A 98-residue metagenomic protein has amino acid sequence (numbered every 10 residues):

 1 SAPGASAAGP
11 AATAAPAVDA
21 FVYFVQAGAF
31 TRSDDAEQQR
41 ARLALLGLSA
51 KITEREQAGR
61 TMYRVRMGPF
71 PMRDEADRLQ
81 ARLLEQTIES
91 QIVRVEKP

Functional and structural regions predicted by a protein language model:
S1-A8: Intrinsically disordered, low-complexity, repeat-rich polar/charged segments
G9-A14, V18-F21, T31-P98: Extracytoplasmic
